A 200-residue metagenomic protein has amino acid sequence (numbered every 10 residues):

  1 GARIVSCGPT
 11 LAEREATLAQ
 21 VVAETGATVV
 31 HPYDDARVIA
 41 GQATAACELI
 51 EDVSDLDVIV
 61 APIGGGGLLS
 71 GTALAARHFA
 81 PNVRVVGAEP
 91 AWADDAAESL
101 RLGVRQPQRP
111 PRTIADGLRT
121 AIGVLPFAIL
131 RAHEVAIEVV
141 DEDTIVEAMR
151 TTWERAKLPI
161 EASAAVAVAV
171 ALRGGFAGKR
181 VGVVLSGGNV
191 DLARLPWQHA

Functional and structural regions predicted by a protein language model:
G1-A200: PLP-dependent amino-acid enzyme catalytic core
